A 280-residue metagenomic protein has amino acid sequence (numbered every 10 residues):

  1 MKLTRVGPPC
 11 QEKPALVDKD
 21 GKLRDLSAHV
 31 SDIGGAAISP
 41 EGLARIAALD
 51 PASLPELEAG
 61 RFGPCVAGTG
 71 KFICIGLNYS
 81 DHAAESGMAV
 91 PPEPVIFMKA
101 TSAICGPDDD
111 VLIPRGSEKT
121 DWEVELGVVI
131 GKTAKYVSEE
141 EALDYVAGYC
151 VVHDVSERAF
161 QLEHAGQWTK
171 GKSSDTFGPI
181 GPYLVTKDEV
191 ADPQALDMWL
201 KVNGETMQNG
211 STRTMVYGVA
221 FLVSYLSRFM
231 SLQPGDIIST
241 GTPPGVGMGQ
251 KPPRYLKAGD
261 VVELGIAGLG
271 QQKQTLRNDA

Functional and structural regions predicted by a protein language model:
M1-P94, E263, A280: N-terminal non-catalytic cap/leader segment that marks the start of a structured domain
R5, P9-C10, A47, P55 (+4 more regions): Catalytic-pocket segment enriched in acidic/His residues
G70-I73, E93-V95, D109-V111, E118-L126 (+1 more regions): Generic beta-strand structural signal
A89-P107, T120-W122, K257-G268: Structural signature of FAD isoalloxazine-binding scaffolds in flavoprotein oxidoreductases
V95-P114, A134-K135, T176-V185, P243-G247: Short catalytic-site patches enriched in acidic/histidine residues that coordinate or position cofactors/metals
K99, D108, R115, W122-L126 (+4 more regions): Short, structured patches in soluble enzyme cores that scaffold and shape functional sites
K135-Y149: N-terminal accessory regions of nucleic-acid-interacting proteins
